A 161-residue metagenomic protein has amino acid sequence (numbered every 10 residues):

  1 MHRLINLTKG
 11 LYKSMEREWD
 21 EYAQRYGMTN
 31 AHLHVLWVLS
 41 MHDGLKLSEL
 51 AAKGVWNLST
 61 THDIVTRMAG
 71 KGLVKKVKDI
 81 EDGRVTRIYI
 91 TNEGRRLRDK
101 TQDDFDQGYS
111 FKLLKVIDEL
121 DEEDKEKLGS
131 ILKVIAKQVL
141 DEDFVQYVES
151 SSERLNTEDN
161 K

Functional and structural regions predicted by a protein language model:
M1-Y26, T157-K161: N-terminal leader segment of winged-helix/HTH proteins
S14-E21, K100, D104, G108-K115 (+2 more regions): Solvent-exposed, charged/polar functional surfaces in cytosolic regulatory/catalytic domains
E18-T60: N-terminal helix-turn-helix DNA-binding core of bacterial DNA-binding proteins
I64: Residues within the DNA-recognition helix of helix-turn-helix
A69-E126: Charged, amphipathic alpha-helical coiled-coil/dimerization segments
D118-K161: C-terminal regulatory/oligomerization modules of transcriptional regulators
